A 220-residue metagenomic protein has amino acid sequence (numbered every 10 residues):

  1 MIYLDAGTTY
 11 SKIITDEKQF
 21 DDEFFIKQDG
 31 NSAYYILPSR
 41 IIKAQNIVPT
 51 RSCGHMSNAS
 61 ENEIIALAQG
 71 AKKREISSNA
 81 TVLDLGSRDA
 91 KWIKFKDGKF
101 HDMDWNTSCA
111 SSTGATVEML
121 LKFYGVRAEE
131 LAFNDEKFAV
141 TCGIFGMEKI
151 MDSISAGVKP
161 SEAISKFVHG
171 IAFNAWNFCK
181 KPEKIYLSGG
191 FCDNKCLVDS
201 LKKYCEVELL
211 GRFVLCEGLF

Functional and structural regions predicted by a protein language model:
M1-A68, K202-K203: N-terminal glycine/serine-rich phosphate-binding loop of ATP-dependent small-molecule kinases, especially carbohydrate
M1-D5, S78-D84, Y186: Short glycine-aspartate micro-motif
D5-Y10, D84-D89, T113, G189-C192: A short acidic Gly-Thr/Ser loop motif
G54, P182-Y204, L210: Glycine-rich phosphate-binding loops at beta-strand->alpha-helix junctions
H55-K99, W176, E217-F220: Conserved phosphate-binding catalytic cores of ATP/NTP-utilizing and phosphoryl-transfer enzymes
D97-C142, G218: Glycine-rich phosphate-binding loop plus the immediately following alpha-helix
V117, D199, E206-F220: Glycine-rich phosphate-binding/hydrolytic loop that grips phosphoryl groups
C142-E183: Adenine-nucleotide phosphate-binding core of ATP-dependent small-molecule kinases
